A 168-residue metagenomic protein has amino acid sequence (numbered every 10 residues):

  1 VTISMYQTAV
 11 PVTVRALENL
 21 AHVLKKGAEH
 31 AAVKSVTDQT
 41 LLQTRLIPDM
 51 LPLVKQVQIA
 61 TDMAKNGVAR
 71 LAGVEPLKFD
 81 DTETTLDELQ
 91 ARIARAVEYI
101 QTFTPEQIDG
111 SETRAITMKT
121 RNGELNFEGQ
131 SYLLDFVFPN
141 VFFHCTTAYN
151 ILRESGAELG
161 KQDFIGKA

Functional and structural regions predicted by a protein language model:
I3-K26, Q39, R45-A69, A94: Aromatic-residue-lined binding/catalytic grooves and analogous aromatic/hydrophobic interfacial grooves in multimeric
S4, D80, T84, E128-L133: Short coil/turn segments at secondary-structure junctions
L20-K34, A148, L152, G160: Long, well-ordered alpha-helical segments
A32-L42, T102-L133, I165: Acidic interhelical loop/turn segments
L42-P76, E124-G160: Short, contiguous alpha-helical
K65-E106: Helix-adjacent hinge/juxtasegments
L159-A168: Short, highly charged C-terminal tails/helix-capping segments
